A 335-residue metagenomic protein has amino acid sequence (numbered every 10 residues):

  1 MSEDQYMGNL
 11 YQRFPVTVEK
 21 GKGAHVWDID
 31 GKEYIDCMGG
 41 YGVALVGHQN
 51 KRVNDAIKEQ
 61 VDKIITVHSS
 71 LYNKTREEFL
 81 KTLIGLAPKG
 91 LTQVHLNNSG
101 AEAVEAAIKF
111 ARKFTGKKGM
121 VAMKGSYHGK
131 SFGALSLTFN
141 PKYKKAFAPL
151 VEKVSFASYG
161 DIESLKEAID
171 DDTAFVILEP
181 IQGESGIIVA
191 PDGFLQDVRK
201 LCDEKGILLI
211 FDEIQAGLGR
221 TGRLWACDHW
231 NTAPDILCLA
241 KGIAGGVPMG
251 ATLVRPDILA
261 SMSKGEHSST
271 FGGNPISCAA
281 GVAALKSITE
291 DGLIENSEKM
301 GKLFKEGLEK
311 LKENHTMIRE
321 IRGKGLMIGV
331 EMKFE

Functional and structural regions predicted by a protein language model:
M1-E335: Conserved N-terminal phosphate-binding loop of PLP-dependent enzymes in the Aspartate aminotransferase
